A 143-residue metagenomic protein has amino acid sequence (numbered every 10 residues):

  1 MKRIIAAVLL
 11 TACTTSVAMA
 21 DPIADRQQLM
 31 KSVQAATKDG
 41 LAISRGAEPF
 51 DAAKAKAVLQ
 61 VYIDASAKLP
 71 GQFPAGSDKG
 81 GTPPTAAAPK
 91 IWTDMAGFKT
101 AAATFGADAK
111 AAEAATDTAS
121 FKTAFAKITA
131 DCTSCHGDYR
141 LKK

Functional and structural regions predicted by a protein language model:
M1-K2, D25: Short, intrinsically disordered low-complexity segments
K2-L10: Sec-dependent signal peptide recognition, specifically the positively charged N-region followed immediately by
A6-A7, S16, K56: Generic N-terminal initiation segments characterized by hydrophobic and/or small/turn-forming residues
T11-A12, K143: Generic detector of low-complexity/intrinsically disordered segments and short hydrophobic N-terminal stretches
C13-T14, A119: Hydrophobic alpha-helical elements and their junctions with loops/disorder across both membrane and soluble proteins
T14-A20: Sec/Tat signal peptide C-region and signal peptidase I cleavage site
D21-A52, K56-K143: Sequence context surrounding c-type heme c attachment/ligation sites in exported
